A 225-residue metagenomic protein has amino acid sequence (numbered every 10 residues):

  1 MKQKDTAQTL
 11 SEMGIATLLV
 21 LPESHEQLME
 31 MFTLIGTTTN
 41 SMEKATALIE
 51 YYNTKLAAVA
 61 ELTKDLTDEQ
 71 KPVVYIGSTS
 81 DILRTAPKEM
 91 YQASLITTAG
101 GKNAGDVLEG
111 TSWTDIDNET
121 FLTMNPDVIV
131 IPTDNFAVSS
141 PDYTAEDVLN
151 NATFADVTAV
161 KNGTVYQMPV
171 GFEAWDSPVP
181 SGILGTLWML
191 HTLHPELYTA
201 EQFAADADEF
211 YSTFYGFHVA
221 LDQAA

Functional and structural regions predicted by a protein language model:
M1-T38, V107, T114-D156: Acidic/His-rich segments in extracytoplasmic proteins that coordinate ligands and/or metal ions
D5-R84, G105-D106, V160-A224: Extracytoplasmic substrate-binding proteins
D65-D68, L95, E119-M124, V157-T158: Short, conserved, surface-exposed binding loops centered on an aromatic residue
S80, K102, N135: Catalytic metal-binding/acid-base residues of hydrolase active sites
T85-S112: Alpha-helical, coiled-coil/dimerization segments enriched in small aliphatic residues
E89-M90, N151-T158, P178-V179: Serine-centered coil/turn micro-motif
I96-G100, V157-Y166: Substrate-binding rim/cap in mid-to-C-terminal beta-strand-loop elements of soluble/periplasmic
